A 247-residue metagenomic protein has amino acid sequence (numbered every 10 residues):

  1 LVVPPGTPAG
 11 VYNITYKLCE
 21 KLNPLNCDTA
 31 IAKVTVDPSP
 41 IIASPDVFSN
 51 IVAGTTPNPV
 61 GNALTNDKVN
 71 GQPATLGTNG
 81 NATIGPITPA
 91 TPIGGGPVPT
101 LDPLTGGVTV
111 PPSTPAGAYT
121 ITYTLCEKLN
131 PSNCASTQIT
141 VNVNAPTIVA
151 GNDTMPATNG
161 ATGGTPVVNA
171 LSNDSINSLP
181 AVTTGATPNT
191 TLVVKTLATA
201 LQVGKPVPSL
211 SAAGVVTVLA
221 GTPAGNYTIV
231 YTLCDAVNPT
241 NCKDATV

Functional and structural regions predicted by a protein language model:
L1, I14, A32-V36, I84 (+9 more regions): Hydrophobic beta-strand residues in large extracellular and virion-surface proteins
L1-A9, G107-A116, V215-A224: Extracellular/luminal low-complexity segments enriched in Ser/Thr/Pro
G10, A53-T55, G117, G160 (+4 more regions): Glycine-centered loop/turn motifs
I14-K17, L22-A74, I121-T124, K128-G185 (+2 more regions): Extracellular interdomain linkers/hinges and stalk-like, low-complexity segments in secreted or single-pass
T56-G107, G164-T217: Surface-exposed or secretory-pathway low-complexity segments enriched in glycine-proline and Ser/Thr/acidic residues
T91, P112, T147, A198 (+1 more regions): N-terminal regions of proteins, emphasizing targeting and processing segments when present
